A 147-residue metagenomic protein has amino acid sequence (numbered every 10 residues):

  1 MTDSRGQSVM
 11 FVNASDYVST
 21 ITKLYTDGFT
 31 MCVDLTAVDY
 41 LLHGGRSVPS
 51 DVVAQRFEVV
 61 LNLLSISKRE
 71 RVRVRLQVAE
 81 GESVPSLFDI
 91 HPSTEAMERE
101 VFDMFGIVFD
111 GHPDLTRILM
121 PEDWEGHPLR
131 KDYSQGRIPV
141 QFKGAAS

Functional and structural regions predicted by a protein language model:
M1-S147: Terminal low-complexity/charged segments
